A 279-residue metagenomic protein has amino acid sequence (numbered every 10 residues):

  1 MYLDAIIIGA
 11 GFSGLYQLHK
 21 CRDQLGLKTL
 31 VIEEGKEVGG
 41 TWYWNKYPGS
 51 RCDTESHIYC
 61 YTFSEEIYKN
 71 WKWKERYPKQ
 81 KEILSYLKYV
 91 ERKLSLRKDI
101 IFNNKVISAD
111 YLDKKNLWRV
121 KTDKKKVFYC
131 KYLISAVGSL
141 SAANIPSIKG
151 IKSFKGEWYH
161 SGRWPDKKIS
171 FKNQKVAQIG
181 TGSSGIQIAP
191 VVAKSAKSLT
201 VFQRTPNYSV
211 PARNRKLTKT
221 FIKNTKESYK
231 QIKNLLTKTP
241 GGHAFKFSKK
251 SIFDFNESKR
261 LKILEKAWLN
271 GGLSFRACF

Functional and structural regions predicted by a protein language model:
M1-A5, A10-I151, K167, T181 (+1 more regions): N-terminal FAD-binding dinucleotide-binding subdomain shared by FAD-dependent oxidases/monooxygenases
M1-L3, Y159-N173: A short, basic/flexible loop-to-alpha-helix module at the beginning of a structural domain
I100-I101, G156-Y159: Conserved beta-strand scaffold positions in the cores of enzyme catalytic domains, especially in NTP/NDP-utilizing
Q174-A196: Rossmann-like NAD(P)H-binding beta-loop-alpha module
